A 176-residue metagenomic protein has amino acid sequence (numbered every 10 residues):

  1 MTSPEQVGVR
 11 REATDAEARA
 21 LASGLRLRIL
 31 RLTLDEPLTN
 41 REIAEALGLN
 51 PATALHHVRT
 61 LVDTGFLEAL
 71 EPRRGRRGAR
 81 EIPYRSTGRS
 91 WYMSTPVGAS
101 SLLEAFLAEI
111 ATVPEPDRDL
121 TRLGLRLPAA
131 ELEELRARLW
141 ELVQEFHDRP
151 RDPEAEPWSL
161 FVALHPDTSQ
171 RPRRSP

Functional and structural regions predicted by a protein language model:
M1-Q6, S90-A105, A111-P176: C-terminal regulatory/oligomerization modules of transcriptional regulators
Q6-V9, T14, A18-L21, T64 (+1 more regions): Conserved segment of winged-helix/HTH DNA-binding domains
G24, D35-T39: Short capping segments at the starts of secondary-structure elements
L30, R41: Residues within the helices of the helix-turn-helix
E42-G48, L61: A short acidic, leucine-rich amphipathic alpha-helix
A52-T53: Key DNA-contact positions within bacterial/archaeal DNA-binding proteins
V58: DNA major-groove recognition helix of helix-turn-helix
L67-E68: Short hydrophobic beta-strand motif reused across regulatory alpha/beta modules
